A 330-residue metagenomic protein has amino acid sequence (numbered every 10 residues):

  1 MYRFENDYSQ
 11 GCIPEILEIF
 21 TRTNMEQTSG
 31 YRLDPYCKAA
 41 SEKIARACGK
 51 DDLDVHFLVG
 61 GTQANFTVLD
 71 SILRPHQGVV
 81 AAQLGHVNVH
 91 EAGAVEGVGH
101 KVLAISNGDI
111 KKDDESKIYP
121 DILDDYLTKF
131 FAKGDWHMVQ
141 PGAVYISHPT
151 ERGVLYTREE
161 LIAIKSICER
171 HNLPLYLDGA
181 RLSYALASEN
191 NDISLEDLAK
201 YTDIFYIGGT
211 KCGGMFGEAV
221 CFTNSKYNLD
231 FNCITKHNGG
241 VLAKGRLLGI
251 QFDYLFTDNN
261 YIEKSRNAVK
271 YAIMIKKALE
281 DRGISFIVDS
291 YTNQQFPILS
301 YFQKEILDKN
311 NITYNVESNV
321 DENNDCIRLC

Functional and structural regions predicted by a protein language model:
Y2-V288, T292-N310, N319-C330: Conserved PLP-enzyme active-site core in the AAT-like
N315-V316: Nucleotide-binding motor/catalytic cores of P-loop/tubulin-like NTPases across gene-expression machines
